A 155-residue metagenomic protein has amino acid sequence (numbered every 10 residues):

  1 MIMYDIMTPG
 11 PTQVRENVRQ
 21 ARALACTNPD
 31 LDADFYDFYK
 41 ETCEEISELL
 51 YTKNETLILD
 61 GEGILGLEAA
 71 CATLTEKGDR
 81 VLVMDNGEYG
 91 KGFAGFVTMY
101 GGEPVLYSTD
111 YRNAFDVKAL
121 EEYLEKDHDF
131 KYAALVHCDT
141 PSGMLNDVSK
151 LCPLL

Functional and structural regions predicted by a protein language model:
I2-D60, I64: A glycine-/small-polar-enriched, mobile loop at the entrance of the PLP active site in fold-type I
N17, G95, L145-D147: Generic recognition of short, well-ordered alpha-helical segments
A21, A25-P29, E45, L49 (+5 more regions): Change "in soluble alpha/beta enzymes" to "in soluble alpha/beta proteins
K53-G95: Conserved beta-loop-alpha segment that forms the PLP phosphate-binding cup at the N-terminus of a helix
M84, Y107, L135-V136: Structural motif
G92-V105, K118-A119, Y123: Active-site-proximal loop->helix
S108-N113: Short beta->alpha junction loops
F115-L155: Active-site phosphate-binding strand-loop segment of PLP-dependent enzymes
